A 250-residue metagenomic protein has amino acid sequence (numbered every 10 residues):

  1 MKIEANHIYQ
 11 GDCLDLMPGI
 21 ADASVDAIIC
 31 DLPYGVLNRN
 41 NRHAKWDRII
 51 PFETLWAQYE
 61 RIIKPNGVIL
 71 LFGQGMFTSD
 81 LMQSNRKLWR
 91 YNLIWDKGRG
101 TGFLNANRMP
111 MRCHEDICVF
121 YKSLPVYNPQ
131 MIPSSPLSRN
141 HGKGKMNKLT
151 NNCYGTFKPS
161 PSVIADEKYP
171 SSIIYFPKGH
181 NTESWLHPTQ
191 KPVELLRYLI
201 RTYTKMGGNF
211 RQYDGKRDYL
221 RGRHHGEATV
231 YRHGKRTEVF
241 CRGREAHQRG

Functional and structural regions predicted by a protein language model:
M1-Y231, E238-C241: Core catalytic lobe of class I
R242, A246: Short functional hotspots where side chains directly engage DNA or cofactors
R249: Catalytic-site neighborhood detector that most strongly recognizes the C-terminal catalytic loop/helix of tyrosine
